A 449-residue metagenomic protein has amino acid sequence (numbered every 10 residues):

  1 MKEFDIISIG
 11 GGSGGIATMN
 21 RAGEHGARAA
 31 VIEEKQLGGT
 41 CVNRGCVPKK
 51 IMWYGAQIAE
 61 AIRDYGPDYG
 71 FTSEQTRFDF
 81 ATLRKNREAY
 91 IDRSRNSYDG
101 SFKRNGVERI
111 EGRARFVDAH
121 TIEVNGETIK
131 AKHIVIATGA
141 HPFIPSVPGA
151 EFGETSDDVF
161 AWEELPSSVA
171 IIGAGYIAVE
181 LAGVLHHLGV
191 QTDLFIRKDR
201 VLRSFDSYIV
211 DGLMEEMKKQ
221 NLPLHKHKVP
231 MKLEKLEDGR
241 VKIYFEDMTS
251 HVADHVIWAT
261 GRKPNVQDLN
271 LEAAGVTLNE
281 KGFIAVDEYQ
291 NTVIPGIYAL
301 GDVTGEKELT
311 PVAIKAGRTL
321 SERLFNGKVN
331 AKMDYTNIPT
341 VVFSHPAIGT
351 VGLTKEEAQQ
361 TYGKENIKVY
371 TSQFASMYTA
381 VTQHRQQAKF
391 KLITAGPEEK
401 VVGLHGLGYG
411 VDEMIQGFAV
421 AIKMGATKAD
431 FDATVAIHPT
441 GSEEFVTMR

Functional and structural regions predicted by a protein language model:
M1-G12, L165-I172: Beta1/beta-strand and adjacent pyrophosphate-binding region of the FAD-binding site in flavoprotein oxidoreductases
K2-F4, N20-A27, I32-L165, K198-L202 (+6 more regions): Glycine-rich flavin
I7-G14, T18-K35, T40, V47 (+3 more regions): Flexible, glycine-rich terminal cap/loop adjacent to redox cofactors in electron-transfer oxidoreductases
C46, T138-Q191, P223-L224, E272-A274 (+2 more regions): Glycine-rich dinucleotide-binding loop and its adjacent helix/turn
E111, R115-E123, I129, L188-E288 (+3 more regions): A Rossmann-like FAD-binding core segment of flavoenzymes
E151-P166, H251-G327: FAD-site-proximal beta/loop scaffold in flavoenzymes
G212, L300-Q359, D430, H438-R449: A conserved FAD-binding loop/helix module that cradles the flavin
